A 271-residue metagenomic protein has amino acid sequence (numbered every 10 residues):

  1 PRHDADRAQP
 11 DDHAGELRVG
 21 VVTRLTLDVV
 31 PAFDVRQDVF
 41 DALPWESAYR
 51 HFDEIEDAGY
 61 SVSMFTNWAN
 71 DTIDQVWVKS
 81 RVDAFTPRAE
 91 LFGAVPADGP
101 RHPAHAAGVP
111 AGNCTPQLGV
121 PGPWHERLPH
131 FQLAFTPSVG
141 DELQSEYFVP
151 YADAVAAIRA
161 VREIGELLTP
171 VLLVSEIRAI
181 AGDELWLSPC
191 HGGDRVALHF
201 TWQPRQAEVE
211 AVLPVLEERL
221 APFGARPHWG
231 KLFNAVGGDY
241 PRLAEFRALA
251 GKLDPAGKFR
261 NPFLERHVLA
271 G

Functional and structural regions predicted by a protein language model:
P1-G271: Noncatalytic alpha-helical scaffold of FAD-dependent oxidoreductases
